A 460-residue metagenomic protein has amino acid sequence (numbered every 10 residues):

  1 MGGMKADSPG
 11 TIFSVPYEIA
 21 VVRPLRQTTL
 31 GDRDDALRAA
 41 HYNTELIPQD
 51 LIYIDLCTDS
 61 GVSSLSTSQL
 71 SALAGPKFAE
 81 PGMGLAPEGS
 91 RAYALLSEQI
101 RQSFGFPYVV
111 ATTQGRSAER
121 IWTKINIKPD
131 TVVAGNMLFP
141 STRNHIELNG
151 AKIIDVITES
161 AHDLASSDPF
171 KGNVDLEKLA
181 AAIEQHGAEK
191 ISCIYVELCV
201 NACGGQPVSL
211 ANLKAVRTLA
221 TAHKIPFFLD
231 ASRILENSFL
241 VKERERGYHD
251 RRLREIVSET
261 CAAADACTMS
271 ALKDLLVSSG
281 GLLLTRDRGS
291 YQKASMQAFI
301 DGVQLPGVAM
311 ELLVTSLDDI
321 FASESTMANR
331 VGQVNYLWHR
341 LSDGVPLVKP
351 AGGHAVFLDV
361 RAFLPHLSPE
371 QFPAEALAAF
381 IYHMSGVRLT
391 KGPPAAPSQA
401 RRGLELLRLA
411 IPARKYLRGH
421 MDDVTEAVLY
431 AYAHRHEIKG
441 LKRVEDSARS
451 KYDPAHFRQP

Functional and structural regions predicted by a protein language model:
G2-D50, D55-Q69, E88-V109, T113-G344 (+1 more regions): Conserved PLP-enzyme active-site core in the AAT-like
K5-I19, R26, D301-G302, N335-R449 (+1 more regions): Conserved C-terminal alpha-helix-loop-beta "cap" of PLP-dependent enzymes that closes/shapes the active-site mouth
R33, L37, Q69-A74, L179 (+4 more regions): Generic structural signal of hydrophobic/aromatic residues within well-ordered alpha-helices of folded domains
A74-A86: Positively charged, low-complexity intrinsically disordered leader regions
G82, F106-P107, A322-S323, L409-A413: Glycine- and acidic
